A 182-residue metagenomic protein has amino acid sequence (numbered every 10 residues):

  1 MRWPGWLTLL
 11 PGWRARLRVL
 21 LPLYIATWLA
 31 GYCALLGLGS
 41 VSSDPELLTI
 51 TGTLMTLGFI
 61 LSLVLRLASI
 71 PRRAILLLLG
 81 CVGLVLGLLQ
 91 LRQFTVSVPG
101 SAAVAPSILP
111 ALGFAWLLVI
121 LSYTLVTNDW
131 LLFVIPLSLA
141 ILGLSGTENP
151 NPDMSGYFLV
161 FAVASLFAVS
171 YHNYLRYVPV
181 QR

Functional and structural regions predicted by a protein language model:
M1-R182: Linear, non-domain "peripheral" regions
